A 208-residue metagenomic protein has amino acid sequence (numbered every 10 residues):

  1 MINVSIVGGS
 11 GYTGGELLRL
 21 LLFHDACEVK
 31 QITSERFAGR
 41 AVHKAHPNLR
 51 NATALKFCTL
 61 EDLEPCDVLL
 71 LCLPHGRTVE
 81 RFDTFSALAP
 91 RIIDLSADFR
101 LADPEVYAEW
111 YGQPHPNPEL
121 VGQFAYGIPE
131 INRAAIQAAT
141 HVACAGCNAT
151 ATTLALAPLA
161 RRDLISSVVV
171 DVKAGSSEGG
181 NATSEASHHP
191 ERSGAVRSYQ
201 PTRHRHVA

Functional and structural regions predicted by a protein language model:
M1-P201: N-terminal Rossmann-like NAD(P) cofactor-binding subdomain of oxidoreductases, focused on the glycine-rich
T202-A208: Oxyanion-binding "anion nests"
